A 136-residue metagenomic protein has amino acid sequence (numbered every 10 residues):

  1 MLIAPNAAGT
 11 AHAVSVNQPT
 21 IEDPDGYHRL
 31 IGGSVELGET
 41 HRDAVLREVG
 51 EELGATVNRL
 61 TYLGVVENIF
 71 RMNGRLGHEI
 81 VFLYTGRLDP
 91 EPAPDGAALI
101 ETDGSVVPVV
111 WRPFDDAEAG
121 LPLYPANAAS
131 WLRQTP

Functional and structural regions predicted by a protein language model:
M1-R29, L88: N-terminal strand-loop-strand
A4, L83-R87, V110-P113: Short, well-ordered beta-strand micro-motif
A11, L60, E79-L83, V109: Structural motif
P19-T20, G74-L76, L99-T102: Short secondary-structure boundary/capping segments
D23-H28, A93-P136: Nudix hydrolase/Nudix homology domain
L30-L63, Y84: The catalytic Nudix box helix
V35, V57, L88, F114-A117: Hydrophobic pocket-lining residues within nucleotide cofactor-binding pockets
N68-G96, T135: Active-site-adjacent beta-strand/loop module that shapes the phosphate/pyrophosphate-binding cleft
